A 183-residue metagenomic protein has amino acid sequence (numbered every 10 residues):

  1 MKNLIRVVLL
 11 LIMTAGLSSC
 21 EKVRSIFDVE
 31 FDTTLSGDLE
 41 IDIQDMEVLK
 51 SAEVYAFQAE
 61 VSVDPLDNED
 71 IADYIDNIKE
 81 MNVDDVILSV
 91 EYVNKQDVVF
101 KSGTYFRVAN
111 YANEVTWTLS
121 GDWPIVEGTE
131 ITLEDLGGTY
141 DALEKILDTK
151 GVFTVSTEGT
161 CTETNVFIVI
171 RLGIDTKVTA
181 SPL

Functional and structural regions predicted by a protein language model:
K2-L10: Sec-dependent signal peptide recognition, specifically the positively charged N-region followed immediately by
G16-S19: C-terminal motif of bacterial Sec signal peptides marking the signal peptidase cleavage site
E21-V23: Bacterial signal peptide processing site
E40-N77: Post-signal-peptide N-terminal segment of Sec-exported extracytoplasmic proteins
K79-N94: A short beta-strand element within beta-rich, extracytoplasmic domains of secreted/secretory-pathway proteins
D97-Y111: Short, surface-exposed beta-strand/strand-loop-strand elements in extracellular ectodomains
T129-G173: Cysteine-clustered segments with highest specificity for TGF-beta superfamily mature ligands
R171-L183: Short, low-complexity, Pro/Ser/Thr/Gly-rich segments in the mature regions of secreted, periplasmic
